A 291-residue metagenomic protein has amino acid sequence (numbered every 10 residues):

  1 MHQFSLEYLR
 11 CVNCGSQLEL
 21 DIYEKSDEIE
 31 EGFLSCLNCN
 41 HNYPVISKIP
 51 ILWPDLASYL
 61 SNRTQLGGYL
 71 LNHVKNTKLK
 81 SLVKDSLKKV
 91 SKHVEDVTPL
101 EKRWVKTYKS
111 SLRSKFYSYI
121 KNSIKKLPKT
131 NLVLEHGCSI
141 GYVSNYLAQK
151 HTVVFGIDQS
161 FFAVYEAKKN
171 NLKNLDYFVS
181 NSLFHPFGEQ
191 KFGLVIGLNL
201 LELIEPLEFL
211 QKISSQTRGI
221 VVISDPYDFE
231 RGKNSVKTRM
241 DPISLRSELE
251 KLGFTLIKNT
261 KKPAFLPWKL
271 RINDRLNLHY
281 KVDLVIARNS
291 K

Functional and structural regions predicted by a protein language model:
C11-C14, C36: Short cysteine-rich clusters marking metal-coordination/redox-active sites
P54-P128: Conserved class I S-adenosyl-L-methionine
L134, S139-F184: Class I SAM-dependent methyltransferase SAM/SAH-binding core
I196: A conserved beta-strand element that flanks and buttresses the S-adenosyl-L-methionine
L203-I213: A short, conserved alpha-helix within the catalytic core of class I
G219-E230: Conserved beta-strand signature within the Rossmann-like core of class I S-adenosyl-L-methionine
N234-K258: Conserved Class I S-adenosyl-L-methionine
L256-V285: Class I S-adenosyl-L-methionine
